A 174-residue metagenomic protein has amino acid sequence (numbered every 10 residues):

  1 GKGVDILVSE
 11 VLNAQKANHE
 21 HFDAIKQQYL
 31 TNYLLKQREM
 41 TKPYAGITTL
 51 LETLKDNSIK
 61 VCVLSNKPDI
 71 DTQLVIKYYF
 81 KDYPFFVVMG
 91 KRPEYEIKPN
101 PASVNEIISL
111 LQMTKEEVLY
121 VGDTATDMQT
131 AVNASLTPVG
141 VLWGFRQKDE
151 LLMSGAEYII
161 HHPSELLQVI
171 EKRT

Functional and structural regions predicted by a protein language model:
G1-N57, I70: N-terminal helical cap/lid subdomain that shapes the substrate entry/recognition surface in HAD-like hydrolases
H19-H21, Y83-V87, K115-L119: Short acidic capping loops at alpha-helix termini that bridge into adjacent secondary structure
T48-D56, I108, M128-N133: Surface-exposed amphipathic alpha-helices with a cationic face
D56-I59, L111-E117, R173: Glycine-rich phosphate-binding loop signature in dinucleotide/nucleotide-binding domains
S65-K67: Conserved phosphate-coupling serine/threonine residues in phosphotransfer and NTP-handling enzymes
D82-K98: A short, structured active-site edge motif that brings together acidic residues
K98-M128: Conserved Lys-Pro-Asp/Glu-containing loop-to-beta segment of HAD-superfamily phosphomonoesterases, centered on
L119-I160: Acidic, Mg2+-coordinating phosphoryl-transfer loop and its flanking beta/alpha structural elements, shared across
